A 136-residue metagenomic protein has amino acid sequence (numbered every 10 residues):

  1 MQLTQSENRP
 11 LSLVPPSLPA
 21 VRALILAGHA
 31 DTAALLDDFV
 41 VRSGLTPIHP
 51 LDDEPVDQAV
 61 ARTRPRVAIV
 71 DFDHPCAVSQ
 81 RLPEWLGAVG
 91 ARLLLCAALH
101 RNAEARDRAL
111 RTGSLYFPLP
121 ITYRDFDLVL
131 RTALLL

Functional and structural regions predicted by a protein language model:
M1-F39, R66, G87, T122-L136: Non-catalytic signal-transmission and effector/linker regions of two-component phosphorelay proteins
A33, E54-D57, R66-A88, H100-R101 (+1 more regions): Conserved phosphotransfer microenvironments
D38-V40, A59, R108: Alpha-helical interaction/dimerization surfaces of two-component signaling modules
G44-D53: Short hydrophobic/Thr-rich beta-strand motif most characteristic of the beta2 strand and flanking loop of CheY-like
D57-Q58, D127: Alpha2 helix of the CheY-like receiver
R62-T63: Active-site charged/polar residues at nucleotide-handling catalytic sites that mediate phosphoryl, nucleotidyl
L99-Y116: Alpha4 helix (beta4-alpha4-beta5 surface) of REC/receiver domains from two-component response regulators
L119: A Lys-centered signature of the CheY-like receiver
